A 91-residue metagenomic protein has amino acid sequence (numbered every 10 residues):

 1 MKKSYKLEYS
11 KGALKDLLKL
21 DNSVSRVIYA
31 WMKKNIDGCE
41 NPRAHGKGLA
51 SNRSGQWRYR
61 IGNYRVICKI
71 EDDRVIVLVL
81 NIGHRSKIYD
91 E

Functional and structural regions predicted by a protein language model:
M1-K11, K15-K19, S23-R26, A30 (+2 more regions): Enriched for short, Lys/Arg-rich terminal
K34-R58: A short, surface-exposed loop/turn module that caps and links secondary-structure elements
